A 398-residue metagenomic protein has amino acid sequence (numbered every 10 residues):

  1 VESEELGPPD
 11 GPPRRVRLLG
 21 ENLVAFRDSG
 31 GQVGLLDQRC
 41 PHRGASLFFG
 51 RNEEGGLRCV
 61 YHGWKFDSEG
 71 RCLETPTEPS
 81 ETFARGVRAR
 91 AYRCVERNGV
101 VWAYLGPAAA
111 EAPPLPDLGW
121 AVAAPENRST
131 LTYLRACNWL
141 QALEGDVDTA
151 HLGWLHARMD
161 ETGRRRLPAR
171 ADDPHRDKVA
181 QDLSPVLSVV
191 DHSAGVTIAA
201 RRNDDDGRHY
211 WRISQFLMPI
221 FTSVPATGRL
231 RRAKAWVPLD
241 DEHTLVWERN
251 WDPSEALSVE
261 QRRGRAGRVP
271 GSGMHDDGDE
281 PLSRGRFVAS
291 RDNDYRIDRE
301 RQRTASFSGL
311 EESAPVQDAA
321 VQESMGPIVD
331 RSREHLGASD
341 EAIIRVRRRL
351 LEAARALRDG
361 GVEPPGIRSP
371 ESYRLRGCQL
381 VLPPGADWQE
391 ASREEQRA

Functional and structural regions predicted by a protein language model:
E2-S129, H175, V186, G195-T197 (+3 more regions): Rieske [2Fe-2S] iron-sulfur-binding domain
P8, Q32, A108-A398: C-terminal catalytic domain of Rieske-type non-heme iron oxygenases
